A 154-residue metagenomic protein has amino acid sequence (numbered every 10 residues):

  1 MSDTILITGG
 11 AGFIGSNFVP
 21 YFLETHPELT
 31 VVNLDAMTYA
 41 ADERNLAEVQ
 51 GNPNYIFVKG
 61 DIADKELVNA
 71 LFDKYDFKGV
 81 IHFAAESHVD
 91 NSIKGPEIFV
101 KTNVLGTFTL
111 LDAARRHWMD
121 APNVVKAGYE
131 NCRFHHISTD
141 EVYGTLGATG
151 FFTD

Functional and structural regions predicted by a protein language model:
M1-D154: N-terminal Rossmann-like NAD(P)+-binding domain of SDR-like oxidoreductases, especially those catalyzing
